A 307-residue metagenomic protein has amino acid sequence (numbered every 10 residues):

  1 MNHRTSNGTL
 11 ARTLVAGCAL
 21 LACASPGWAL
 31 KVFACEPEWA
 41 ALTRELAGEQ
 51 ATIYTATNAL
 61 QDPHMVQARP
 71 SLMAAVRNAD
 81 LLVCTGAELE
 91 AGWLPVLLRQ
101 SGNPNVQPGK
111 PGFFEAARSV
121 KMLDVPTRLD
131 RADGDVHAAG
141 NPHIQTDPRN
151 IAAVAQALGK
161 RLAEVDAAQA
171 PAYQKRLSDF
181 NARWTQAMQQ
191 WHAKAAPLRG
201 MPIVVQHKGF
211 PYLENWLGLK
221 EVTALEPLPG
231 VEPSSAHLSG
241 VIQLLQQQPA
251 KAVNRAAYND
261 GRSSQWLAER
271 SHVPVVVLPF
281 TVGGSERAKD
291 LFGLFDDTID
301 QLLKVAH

Functional and structural regions predicted by a protein language model:
N2-V15: Bacterial N-terminal signal peptides that target proteins for export
C23-P26: N-terminal signal peptide c-region/cleavage motif recognized by signal peptidases
A29-H307: Extracytoplasmic metal-acquisition and chelation regions
